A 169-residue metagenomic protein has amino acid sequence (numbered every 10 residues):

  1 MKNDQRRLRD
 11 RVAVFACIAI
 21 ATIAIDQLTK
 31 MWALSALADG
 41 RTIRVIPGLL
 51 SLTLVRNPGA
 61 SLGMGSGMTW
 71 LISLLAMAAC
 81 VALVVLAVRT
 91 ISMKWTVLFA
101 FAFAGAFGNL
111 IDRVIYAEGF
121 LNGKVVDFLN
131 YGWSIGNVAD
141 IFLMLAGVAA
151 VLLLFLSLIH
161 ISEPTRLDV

Functional and structural regions predicted by a protein language model:
R9-I23, V85-A104: Interfacial segments of alpha-helical transmembrane regions
A19-Q27, F101-N109, G136, L143 (+1 more regions): Alpha-helical transmembrane segments of multi-pass membrane proteins
W32-G59, K124-V126, N130-G132: Small-residue-rich helix-interface/hinge motifs
A36-T42, A104-G123: Juxtamembrane non-transmembrane "cap" segments at the membrane-aqueous interface of multi-pass membrane proteins
N57-C80, G132-V151: Membrane-interface loop-to-helix entry segments
V84-T90, L152-L158: Structural signal for the C-terminal ends of transmembrane alpha-helices and the immediately following loop
R113-I141: Interfacial helix-loop-helix junctions of multi-pass membrane proteins
H160-V169: Single conserved hydrophobic/aromatic residue that forms the stacking wall/gate of nucleotide- or nucleobase-binding
